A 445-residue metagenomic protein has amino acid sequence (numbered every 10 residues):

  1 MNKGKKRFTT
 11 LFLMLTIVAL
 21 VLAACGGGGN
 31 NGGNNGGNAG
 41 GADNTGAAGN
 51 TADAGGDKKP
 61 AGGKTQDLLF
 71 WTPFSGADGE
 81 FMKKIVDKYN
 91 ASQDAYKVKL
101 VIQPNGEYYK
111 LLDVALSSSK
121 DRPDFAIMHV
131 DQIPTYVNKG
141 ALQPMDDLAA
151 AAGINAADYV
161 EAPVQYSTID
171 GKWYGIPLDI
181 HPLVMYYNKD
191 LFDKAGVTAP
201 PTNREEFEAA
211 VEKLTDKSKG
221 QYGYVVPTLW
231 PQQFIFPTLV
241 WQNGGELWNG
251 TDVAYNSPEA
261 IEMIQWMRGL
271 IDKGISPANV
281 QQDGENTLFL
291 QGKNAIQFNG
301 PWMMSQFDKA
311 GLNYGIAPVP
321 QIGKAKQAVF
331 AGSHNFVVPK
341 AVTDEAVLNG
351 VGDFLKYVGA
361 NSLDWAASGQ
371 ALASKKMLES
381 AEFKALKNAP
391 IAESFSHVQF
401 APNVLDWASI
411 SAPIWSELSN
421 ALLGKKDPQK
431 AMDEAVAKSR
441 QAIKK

Functional and structural regions predicted by a protein language model:
M1-L68, A91, K376, S380-F383 (+2 more regions): Short, low-complexity disordered leader/linker segments with a strong preference for bacterial N-terminal type II
K59-P60, V130-P182, E208, K219 (+3 more regions): Hinge/lid segment of periplasmic solute-binding proteins
D87, A91-S92, Q265, G269-S276 (+2 more regions): Extracytoplasmic/periplasmic substrate-recognition and gating elements
K88-Y159, D193-T202, A295-I296, Q306 (+2 more regions): Extracytoplasmic "Venus flytrap"/periplasmic binding protein-like
V114, D121-D124, A152-L191, Y222 (+2 more regions): A structural signal for short loop-to-beta-strand junctions that line the ligand-binding cleft of periplasmic/secreted
A162, A317, A366-S416, N420 (+1 more regions): Long, aromatic- and glycine/proline-rich binding clefts that accommodate carbohydrate-like moieties
D170-L178, L183, E208-D252, N294: Extracytoplasmic/periplasmic solute-binding protein
A210-K217, G250-N279: Glycine-centered hinge/linker elements that transmit conformational signals in sensory and ligand-binding systems
